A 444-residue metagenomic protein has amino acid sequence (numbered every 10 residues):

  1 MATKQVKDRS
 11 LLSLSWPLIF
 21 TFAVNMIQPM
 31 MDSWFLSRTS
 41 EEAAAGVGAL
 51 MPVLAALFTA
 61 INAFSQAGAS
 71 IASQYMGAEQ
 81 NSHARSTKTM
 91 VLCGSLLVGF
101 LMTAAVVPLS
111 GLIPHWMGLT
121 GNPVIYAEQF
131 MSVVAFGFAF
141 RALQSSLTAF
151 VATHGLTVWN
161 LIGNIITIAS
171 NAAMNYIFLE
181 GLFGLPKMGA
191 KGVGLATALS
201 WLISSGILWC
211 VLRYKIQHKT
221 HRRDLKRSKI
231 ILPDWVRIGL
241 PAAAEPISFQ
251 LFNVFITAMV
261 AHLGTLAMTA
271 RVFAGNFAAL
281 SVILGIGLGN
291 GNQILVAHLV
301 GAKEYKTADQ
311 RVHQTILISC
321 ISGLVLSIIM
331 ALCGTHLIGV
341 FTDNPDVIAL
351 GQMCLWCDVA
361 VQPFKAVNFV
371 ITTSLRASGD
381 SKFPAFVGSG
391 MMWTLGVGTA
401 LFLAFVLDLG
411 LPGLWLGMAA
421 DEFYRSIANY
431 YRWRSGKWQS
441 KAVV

Functional and structural regions predicted by a protein language model:
M1-L18, A72-A139, L185-L240, V296-V361 (+1 more regions): Short alpha-helical transmembrane segments in multi-pass integral membrane proteins
V6-W34, R38-T39, A55-A67, I71 (+6 more regions): N-terminal transmembrane alpha-helices
S13-D32, V133, T167, S200-S204 (+4 more regions): Transmembrane helical elements of multi-pass membrane transporters/channels
A23, I27-A45, P114-G121, I177-M188 (+5 more regions): Helix-terminus/linker motif at the lipid-water interface of multi-pass membrane proteins
L36-A55, N122-Q129, A190-K191, I231-I238 (+4 more regions): Interfacial/gating helices of multi-pass transporter permease domains
A44-A104, R141-N160, T257, M268-G334 (+1 more regions): Small-residue-rich hydrophobic transmembrane alpha-helices
S65, V134-T153, N160-N171, V193-L208 (+5 more regions): Short runs within selected transmembrane alpha-helices of multi-pass transporters and secretion channels
V106, A149, N175, L179 (+9 more regions): Structural signal for membrane-spanning alpha-helices in multi-pass inner-membrane proteins, emphasizing helix cores
